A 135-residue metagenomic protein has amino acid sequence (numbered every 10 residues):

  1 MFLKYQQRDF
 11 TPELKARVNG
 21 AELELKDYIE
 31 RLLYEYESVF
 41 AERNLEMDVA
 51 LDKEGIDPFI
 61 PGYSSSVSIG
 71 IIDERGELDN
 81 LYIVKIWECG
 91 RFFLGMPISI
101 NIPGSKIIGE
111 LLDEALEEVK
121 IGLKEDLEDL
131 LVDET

Functional and structural regions predicted by a protein language model:
M1-E37, D129: Charge-rich, low-complexity N-terminal segments
Y5-Q7, A16, L23, D57-I71: Charged, low-complexity, helix/coiled-coil-prone segments
P12-E24, K106-T135: Lipid-handling modules and contact-site tethers
E30, A41, P61-Y63: Solvent-exposed loop and beta-edge segments used for protein-protein assembly and interaction
E42-D57: Long, charged, glycine-rich C-terminal linkers/tails
F59-I121: Intrinsically disordered, low-complexity regulatory segments enriched in Ser/Thr/Pro and charged residues
